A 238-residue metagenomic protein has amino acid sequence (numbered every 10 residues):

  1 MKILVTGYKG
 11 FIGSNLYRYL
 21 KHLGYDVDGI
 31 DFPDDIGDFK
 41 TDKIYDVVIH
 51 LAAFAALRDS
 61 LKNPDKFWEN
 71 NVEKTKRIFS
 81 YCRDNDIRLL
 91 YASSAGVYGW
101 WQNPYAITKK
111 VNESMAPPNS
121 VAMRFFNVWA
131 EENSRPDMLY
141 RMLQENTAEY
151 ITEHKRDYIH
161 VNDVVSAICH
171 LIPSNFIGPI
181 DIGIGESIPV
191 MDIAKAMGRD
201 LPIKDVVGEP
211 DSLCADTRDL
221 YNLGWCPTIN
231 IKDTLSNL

Functional and structural regions predicted by a protein language model:
I3-L23: N-terminal Rossmann NAD(P)H-binding glycine-rich loop of SDR-like oxidoreductase domains
Y17, N146-L238: C-terminal substrate-binding subdomain of Rossmann-fold SDR/epimerase-dehydratase oxidoreductases
D26-K40: Adenosine-cofactor binding site in Rossmann-like domains, unifying the SAM/SAH pocket of S-adenosylmethionine-dependent
K40-N70: NAD(P)H-binding glycine-rich loop region in Rossmannoid oxidoreductase-like domains and their noncatalytic homologs
A53, W68-T75, C82, L90 (+2 more regions): Short alpha-helix in the Rossmann-fold core of NAD(P)-dependent oxidoreductases
F54-R58, S94-Q102, F126-W129: Active-site segment of SDR-like NAD(P)-dependent oxidoreductases
K76-I107, V121: Conserved Rossmann-fold NAD(P)-dependent oxidoreductase catalytic core, especially the SDR/UDP-sugar
Q102-A106, K110, S114-V165, C169 (+1 more regions): NAD(P)-dependent short-chain dehydrogenase/reductase
